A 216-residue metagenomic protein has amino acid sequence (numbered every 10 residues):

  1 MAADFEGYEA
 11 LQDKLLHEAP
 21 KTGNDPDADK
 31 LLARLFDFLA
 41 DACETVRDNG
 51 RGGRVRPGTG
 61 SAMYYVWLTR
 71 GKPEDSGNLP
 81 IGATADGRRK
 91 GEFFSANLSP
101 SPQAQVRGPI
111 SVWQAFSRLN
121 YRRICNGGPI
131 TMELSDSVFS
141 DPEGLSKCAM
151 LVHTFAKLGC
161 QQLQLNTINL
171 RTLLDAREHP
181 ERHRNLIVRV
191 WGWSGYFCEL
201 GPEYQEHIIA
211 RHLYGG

Functional and structural regions predicted by a protein language model:
M1-G216: Acidic, glycine-enriched catalytic cores built around paired aspartates
